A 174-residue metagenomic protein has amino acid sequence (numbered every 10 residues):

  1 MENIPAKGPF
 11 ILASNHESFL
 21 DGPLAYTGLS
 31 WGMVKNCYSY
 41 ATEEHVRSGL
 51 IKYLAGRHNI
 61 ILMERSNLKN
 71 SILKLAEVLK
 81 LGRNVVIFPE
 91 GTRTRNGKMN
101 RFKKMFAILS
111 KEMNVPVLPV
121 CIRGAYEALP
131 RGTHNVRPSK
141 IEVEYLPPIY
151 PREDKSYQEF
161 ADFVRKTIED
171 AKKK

Functional and structural regions predicted by a protein language model:
M1-P5, A76-L79: Short amphipathic alpha-helix with an adjacent loop that forms part of the alpha/beta core around
N3-A6, V46-R47, N67-I72, I149-K155: A short acidic, often aromatic-flanked loop/helix-cap motif at beta-alpha or helix-coil junctions that lines enzyme
I4-S66: Catalytic core of membrane glycerolipid acyltransferases/transacylases, capturing the structured, soluble-facing
S71-K174: Non-catalytic C-terminal accessory region of glycerolipid acyltransferases and related lyso-lipid remodeling enzymes
